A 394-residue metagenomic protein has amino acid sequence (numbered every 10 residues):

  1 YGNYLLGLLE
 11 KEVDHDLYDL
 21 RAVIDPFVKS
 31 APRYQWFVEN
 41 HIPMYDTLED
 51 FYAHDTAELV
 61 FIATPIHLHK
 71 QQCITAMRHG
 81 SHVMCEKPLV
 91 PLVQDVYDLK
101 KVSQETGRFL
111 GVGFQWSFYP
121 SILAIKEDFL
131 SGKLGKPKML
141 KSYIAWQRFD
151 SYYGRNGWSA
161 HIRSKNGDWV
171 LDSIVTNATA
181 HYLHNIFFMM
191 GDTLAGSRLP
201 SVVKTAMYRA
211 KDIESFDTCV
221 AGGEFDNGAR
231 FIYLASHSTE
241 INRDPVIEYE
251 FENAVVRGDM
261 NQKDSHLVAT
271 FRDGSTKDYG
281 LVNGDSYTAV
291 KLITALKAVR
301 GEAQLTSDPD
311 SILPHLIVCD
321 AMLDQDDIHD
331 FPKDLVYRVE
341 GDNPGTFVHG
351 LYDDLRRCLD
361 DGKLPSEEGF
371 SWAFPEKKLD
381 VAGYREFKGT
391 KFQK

Functional and structural regions predicted by a protein language model:
Y1-E39, K388-K391: N-terminal Rossmann-like dinucleotide-binding module
A22, L59, M139: Short, Asp-centered acidic motifs that coordinate Mg2+ and/or phosphate in catalytic or ligand-binding sites
P43-T47: Short acidic-hydrophobic, aromatic-tinged amphipathic segments that line or gate anion-handling sites
D50-F51: Short alpha-helical segment
H54, E58-L59, P65-Q115, G132: Beta-strand-loop-alpha-helix segment that lines the small-molecule cofactor/substrate pocket of alpha/beta enzymes
W116-K204, R209-D212: Predominantly a Rossmann-like dinucleotide-binding segment in NAD(P)-dependent oxidoreductases
V170-S173, N177-L305, P309, C319-D324 (+1 more regions): Contiguous beta-strand/loop segments that form the cofactor/metal-binding neighborhood of enzyme cores
